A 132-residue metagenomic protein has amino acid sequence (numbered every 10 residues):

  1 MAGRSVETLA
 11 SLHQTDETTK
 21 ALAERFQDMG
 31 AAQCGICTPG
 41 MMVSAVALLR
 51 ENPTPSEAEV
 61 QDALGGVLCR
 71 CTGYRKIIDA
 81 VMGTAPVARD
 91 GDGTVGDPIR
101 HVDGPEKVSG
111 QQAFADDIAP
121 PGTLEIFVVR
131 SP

Functional and structural regions predicted by a protein language model:
M1-D92: Signature of N-terminal electron-transfer/Fe-S-associated modules in redox systems
T72, A85-P132: N-terminal amphipathic, basic-rich helices that act as targeting or association modules
